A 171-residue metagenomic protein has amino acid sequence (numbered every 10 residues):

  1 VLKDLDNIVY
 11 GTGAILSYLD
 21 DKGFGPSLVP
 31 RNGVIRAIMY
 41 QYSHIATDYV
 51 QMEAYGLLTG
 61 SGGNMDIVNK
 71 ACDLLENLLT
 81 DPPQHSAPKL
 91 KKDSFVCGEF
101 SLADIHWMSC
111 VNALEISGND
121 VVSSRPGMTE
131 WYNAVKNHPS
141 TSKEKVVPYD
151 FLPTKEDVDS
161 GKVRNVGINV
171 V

Functional and structural regions predicted by a protein language model:
V1-L74, T80-A87, K91, V171: GST-like domain detector, emphasizing the conserved glutathione-binding G-site in the N-terminal thioredoxin-like
L5, G13, N32-G33, E99-F100 (+3 more regions): Solvent-exposed, flexible loop/coil residues
G13, A54, G118, K145-P148: Short, flexible helix/strand-to-coil boundary loops that buttress conserved ligand/catalytic motifs in alpha/beta
Y18, Y42-I45, L57, M108 (+2 more regions): Short acidic/histidine-centered micro-motifs embedded in hydrophobic/aromatic stretches that mark compact functional
Y49, S94-V135, K145: GST superfamily/GST-like fold recognition
H138-P139: Short loop-to-helix capping motifs
K145-V171: Acidic/histidine-enriched, glycine/proline-rich intrinsically disordered or flexible terminal extensions
